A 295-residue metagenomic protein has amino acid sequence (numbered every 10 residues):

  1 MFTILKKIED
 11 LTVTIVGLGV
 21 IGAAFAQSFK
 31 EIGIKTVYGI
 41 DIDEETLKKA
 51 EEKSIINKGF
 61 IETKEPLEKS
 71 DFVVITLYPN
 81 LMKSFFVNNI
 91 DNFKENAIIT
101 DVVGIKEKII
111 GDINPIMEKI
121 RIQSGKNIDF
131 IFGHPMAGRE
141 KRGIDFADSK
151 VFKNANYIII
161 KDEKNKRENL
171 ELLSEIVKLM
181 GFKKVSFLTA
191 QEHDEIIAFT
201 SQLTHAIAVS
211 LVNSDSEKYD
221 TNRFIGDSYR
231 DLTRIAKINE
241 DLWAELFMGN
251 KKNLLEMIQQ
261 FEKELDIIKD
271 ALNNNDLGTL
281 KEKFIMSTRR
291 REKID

Functional and structural regions predicted by a protein language model:
F2-E68: NAD(P)+-binding Rossmann beta1-loop-alpha1 motif at the extreme N-terminus of oxidoreductases
T12, K35-T36, D129, N156 (+1 more regions): Residues at the starts of beta-strands that form the adenosine-phosphate
V13-I15, I75, I159: Hydrophobic Val/Ile/Leu positions in short beta-strands of Rossmann-like dinucleotide-binding domains
K64-F93, A97-T100: Rossmann-like NAD(P)-binding element
T76-L77, V102, I160, Q202: Short, well-ordered coil/turn residues at beta-beta hairpins and beta-strand->alpha-helix junctions within
N88-D145: Rossmann-like NAD(P)(H) cofactor-binding subdomain of soluble oxidoreductases
V151-R234: Internal alpha-helical scaffold of NAD(P)-dependent oxidoreductase catalytic cores
K218-S287: Interdomain hinge/lid region at the active-site interface of Rossmann-like NAD(P)-dependent oxidoreductases
